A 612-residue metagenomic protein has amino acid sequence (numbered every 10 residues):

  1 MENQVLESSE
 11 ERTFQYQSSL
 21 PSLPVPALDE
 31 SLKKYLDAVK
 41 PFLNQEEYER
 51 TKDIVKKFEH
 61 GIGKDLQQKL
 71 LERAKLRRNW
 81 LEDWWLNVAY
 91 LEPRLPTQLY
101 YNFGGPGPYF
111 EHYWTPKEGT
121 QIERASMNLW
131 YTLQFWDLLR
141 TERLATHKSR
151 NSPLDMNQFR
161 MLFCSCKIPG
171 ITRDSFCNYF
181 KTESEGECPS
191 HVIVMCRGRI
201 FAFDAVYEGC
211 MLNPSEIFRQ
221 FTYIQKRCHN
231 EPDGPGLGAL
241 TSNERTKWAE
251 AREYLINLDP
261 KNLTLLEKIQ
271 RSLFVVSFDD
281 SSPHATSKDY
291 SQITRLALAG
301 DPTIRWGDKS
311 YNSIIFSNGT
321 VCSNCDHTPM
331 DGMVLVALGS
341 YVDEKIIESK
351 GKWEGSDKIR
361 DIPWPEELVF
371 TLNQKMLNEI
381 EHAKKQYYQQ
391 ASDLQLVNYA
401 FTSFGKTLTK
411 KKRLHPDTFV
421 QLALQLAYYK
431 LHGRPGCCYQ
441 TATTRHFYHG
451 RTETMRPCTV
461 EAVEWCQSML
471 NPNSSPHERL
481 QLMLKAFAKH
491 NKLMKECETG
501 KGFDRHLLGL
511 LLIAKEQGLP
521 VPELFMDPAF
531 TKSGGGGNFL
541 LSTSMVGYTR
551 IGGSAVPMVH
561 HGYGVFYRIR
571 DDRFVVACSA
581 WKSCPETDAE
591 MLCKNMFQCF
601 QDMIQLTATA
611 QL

Functional and structural regions predicted by a protein language model:
M1-S310, S317-G319, D326, M330-L612: Long, Pro/Ser/Thr-rich low-complexity/intrinsically disordered regulatory tracts in eukaryotic proteins
